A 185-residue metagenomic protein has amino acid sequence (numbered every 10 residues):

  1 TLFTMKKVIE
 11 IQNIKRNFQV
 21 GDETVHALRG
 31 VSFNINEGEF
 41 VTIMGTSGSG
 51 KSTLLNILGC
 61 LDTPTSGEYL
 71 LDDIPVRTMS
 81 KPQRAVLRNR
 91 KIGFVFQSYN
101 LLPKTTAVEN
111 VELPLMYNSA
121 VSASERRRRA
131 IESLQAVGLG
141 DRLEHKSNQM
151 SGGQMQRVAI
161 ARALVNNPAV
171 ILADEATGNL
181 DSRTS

Functional and structural regions predicted by a protein language model:
T1-T4: Short, Lys/Arg-enriched N-terminal segments with co-localized hydrophobic residues within the first ~10-30 amino acids
K6-S185: ABC family nucleotide-binding domain
